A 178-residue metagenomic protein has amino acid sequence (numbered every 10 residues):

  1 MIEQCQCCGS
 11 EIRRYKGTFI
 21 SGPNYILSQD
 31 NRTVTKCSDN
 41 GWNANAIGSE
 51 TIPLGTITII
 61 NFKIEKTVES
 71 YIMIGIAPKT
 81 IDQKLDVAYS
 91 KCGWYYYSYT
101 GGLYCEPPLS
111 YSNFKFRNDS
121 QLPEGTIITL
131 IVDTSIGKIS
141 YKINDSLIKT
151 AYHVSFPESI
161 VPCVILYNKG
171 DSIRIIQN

Functional and structural regions predicted by a protein language model:
M1-N178: PRY/SPRY (B30.2) beta-sandwich protein-interaction domains and their adjacent Ser/Pro/Gly-rich low-complexity linkers
